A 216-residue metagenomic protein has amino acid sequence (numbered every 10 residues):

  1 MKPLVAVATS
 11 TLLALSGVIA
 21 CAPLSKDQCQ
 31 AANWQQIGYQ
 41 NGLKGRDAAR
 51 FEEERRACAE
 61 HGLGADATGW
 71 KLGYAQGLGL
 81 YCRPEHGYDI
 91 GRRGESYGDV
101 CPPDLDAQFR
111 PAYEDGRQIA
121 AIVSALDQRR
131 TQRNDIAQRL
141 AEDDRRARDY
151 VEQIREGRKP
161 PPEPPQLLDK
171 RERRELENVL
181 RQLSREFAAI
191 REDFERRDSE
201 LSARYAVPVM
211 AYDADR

Functional and structural regions predicted by a protein language model:
M1-C21: Sec-dependent bacterial lipoprotein signal peptides
C21-R216: Intrinsic-disorder/low-complexity detector
